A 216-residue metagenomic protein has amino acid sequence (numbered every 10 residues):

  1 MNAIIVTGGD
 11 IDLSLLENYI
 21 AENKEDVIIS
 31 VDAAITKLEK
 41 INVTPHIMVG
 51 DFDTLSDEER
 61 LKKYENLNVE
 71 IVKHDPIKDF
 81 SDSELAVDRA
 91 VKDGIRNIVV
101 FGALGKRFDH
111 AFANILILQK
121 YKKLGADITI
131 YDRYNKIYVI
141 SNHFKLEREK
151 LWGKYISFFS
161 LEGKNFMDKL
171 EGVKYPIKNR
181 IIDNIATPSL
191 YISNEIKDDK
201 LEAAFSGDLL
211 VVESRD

Functional and structural regions predicted by a protein language model:
M1-Y64: N-terminal beta-strand-loop-alpha-helix module at the start of alpha/beta ligand-binding or catalytic domains
V6, I29-D32, V72-K73, T129-D132: General beta-strand structural signal in soluble alpha/beta enzymes
L67-D75, G125-T129, K154-F159: A glycine-rich helix N-cap at a beta->alpha junction
I71-K92: Short phosphate-binding loop-to-helix
F108-Q119: Short Gly/Thr/Asp-enriched flexible loops that form oxyanion-binding sites at enzyme active sites
Q119-R148: Class I SAM-dependent methyltransferase SAM-binding "motif I" and its flanking Rossmann-like core
I140-D216: Long, charged alpha-helical interface segments
